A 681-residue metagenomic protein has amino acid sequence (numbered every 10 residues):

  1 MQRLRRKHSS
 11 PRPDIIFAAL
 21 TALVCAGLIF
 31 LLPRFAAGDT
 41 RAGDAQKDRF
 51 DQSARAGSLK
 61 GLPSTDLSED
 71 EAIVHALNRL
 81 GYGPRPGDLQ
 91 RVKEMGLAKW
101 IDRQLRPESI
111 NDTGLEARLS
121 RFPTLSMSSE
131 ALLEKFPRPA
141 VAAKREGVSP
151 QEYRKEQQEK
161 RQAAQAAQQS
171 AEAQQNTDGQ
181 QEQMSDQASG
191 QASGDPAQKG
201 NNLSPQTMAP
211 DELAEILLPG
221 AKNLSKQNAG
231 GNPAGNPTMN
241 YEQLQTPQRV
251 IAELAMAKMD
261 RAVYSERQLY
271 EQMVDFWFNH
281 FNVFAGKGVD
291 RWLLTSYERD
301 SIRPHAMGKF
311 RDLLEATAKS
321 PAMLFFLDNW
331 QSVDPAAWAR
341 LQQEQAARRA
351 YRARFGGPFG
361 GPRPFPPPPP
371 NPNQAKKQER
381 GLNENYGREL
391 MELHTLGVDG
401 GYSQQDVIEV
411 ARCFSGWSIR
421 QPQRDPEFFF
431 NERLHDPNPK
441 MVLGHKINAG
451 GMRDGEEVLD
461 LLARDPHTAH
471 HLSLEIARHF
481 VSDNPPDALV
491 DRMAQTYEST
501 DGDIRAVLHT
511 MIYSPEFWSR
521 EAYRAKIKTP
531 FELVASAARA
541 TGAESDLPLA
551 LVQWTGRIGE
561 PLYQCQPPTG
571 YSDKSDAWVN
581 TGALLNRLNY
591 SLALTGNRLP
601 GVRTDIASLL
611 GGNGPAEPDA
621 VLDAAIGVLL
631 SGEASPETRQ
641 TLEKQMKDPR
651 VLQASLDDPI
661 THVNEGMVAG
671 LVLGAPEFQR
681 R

Functional and structural regions predicted by a protein language model:
M1-R12: N-terminal secretory signal peptides that target proteins for export/translocation
A18-L32: Bacterial N-terminal signal peptides
C25, A36, T40, Y241-E242: Cleavable N-terminal signal peptides
D39-A45, R49-K60, D66-E69, V74 (+7 more regions): Flexible, low-complexity segments enriched for small/polar residues
D48-S58, A192, P196, N201-M208 (+5 more regions): Active-site substrate-binding loop specific to GH73 endo-beta-N-acetylglucosaminidase modules in bacterial autolysins
Q52-R55, P86-R249, V333-G357, G361 (+1 more regions): Active-site-surrounding "flap" and adjacent substrate/cofactor-binding loops of secreted or lumenal enzymes, prototyped
G87-E108, T295-A306, M493-E498, I626-V628 (+1 more regions): Amphipathic alpha-helical segments that form the core helices of the histone-fold
L269, A285-L293: Short, flexible active-site-proximal loops enriched in glycine and acidic residues
